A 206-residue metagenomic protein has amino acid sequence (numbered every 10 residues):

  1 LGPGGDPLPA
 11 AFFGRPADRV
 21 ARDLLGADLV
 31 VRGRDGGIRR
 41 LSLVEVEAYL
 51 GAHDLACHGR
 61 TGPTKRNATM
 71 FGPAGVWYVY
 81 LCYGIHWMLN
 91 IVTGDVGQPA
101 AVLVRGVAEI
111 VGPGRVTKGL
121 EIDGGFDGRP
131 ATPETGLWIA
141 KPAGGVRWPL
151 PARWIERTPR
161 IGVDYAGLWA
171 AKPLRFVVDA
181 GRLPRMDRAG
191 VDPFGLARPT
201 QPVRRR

Functional and structural regions predicted by a protein language model:
L1-R206: Conserved, well-structured core segments that form or line functional sites
